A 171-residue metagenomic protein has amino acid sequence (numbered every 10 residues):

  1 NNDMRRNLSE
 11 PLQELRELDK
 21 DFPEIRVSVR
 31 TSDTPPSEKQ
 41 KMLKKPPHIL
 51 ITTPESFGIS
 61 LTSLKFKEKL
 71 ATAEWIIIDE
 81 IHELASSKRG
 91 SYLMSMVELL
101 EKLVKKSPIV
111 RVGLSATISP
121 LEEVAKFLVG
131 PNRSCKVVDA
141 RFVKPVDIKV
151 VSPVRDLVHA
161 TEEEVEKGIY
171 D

Functional and structural regions predicted by a protein language model:
N1-I51, S56, K126: Conserved nucleic-acid-binding Ia/Ib motif block in the N-terminal RecA-like helicase ATPase lobe
N1-M4, P36-K41, G58-S60, A85-S87 (+3 more regions): Switch/connector loops and helix/strand junctions flanking conserved nucleotide-binding motifs in nucleotide-processing
L18-P23, K41-K45, F66-A71, L100-P108 (+2 more regions): Conserved catalytic network of the ASCE P-loop NTPase/AAA+ motor domain
L18-V27, K106-S107, D156-E164: P-loop NTPase nucleotide-binding/switch module
F22-P23, A73-H82, V146-A160: Gly-rich Lys/Arg/Thr-decorated short loops/hinges at beta-loop-alpha junctions or inter-strand turns that position
R26-S32, I76, R111-T117: Extended hydrophobic secondary-structure segments that form protein cores and membrane-embedded regions
L50, P54-G58, L64-S107: SF2 helicase catalytic motif II
E98, V110-D171: Conserved interdomain linker/interface between the two RecA-like ATPase lobes of SF2 helicase motors
